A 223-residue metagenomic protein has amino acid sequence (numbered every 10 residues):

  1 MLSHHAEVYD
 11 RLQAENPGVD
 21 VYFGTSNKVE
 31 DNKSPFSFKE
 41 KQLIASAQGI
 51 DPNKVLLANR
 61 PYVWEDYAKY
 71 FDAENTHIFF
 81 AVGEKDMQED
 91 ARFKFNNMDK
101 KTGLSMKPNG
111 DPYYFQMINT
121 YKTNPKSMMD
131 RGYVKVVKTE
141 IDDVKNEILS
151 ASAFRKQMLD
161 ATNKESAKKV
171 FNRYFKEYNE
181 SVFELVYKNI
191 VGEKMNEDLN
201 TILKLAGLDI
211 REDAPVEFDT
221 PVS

Functional and structural regions predicted by a protein language model:
M1-M195: Nucleotidyltransferase catalytic core that binds NTPs
G192-E212: Glycine-biased, low-complexity coil/linker segments
P215, T220-V222: Compositionally biased low-complexity segments enriched in polar/charged residues
